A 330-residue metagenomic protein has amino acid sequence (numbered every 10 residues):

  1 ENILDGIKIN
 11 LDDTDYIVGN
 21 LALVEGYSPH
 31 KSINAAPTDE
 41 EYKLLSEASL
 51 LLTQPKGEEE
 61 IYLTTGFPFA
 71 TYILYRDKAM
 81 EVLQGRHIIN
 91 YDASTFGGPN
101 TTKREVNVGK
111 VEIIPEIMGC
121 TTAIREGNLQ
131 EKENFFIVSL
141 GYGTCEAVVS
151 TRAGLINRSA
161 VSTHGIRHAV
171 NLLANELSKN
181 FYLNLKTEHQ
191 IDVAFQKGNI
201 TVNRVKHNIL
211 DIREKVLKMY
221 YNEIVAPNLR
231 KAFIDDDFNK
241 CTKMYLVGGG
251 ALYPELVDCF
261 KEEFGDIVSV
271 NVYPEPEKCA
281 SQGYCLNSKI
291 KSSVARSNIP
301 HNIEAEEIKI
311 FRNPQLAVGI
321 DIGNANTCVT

Functional and structural regions predicted by a protein language model:
E1-F135, G154-N157, S162, I166 (+3 more regions): Nucleotide/phosphate-binding catalytic cleft detector across ATP-hydrolyzing and phosphate-transferring enzymes
E116, Y142-G143: Short glycine-rich beta-strand segments
T121, T144-C145: Catalytic P-loop NTPase motifs of RecA-like helicase/translocase cores
S139: Glycine-rich, mobile lid/loop segments that gate access to catalytic sites or pores
Y142, V148-T187, N324-T327: Glycine-rich phosphate-binding loop plus the immediately following alpha-helix
S178-V216: A mobile "lid/hinge" subdomain adjacent to the ATP/sugar-phosphate binding pocket shared across diverse ATP-dependent
